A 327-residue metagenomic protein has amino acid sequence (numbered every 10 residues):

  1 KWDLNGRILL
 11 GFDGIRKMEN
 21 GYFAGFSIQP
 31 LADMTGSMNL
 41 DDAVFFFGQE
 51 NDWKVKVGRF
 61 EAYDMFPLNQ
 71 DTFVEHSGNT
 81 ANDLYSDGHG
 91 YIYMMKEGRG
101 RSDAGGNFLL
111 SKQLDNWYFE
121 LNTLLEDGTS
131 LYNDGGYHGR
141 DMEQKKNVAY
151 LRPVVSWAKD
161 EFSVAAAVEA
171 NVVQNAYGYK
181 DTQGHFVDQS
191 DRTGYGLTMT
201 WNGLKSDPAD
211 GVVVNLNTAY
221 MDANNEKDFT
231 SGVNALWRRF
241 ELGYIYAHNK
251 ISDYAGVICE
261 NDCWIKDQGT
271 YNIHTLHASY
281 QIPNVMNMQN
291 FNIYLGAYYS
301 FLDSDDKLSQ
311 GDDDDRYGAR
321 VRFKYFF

Functional and structural regions predicted by a protein language model:
K1, S27-Q29, G58-F60, E120-L124 (+6 more regions): Transmembrane beta-strands of outer-membrane beta-barrel proteins
K1-G128, N147, S156-D160: Outer membrane beta-barrel
N5-R7, M38-L40, D103, V148-Y150 (+4 more regions): Membrane-spanning beta-strands of outer-membrane beta-barrel proteins
K17-A24, D52, L110, N116 (+5 more regions): Short loop/turn motifs that connect adjacent beta-strands in outer-membrane beta-barrel proteins
T35-S37, F66-N69, T80, F119 (+6 more regions): Outer-membrane beta-barrel proteins
Y118-Y177: Loop-centered beta-sheet repeat module
R152-Q281: Detector for outer-membrane/organellar transmembrane beta-barrel domains, recognizing the amphipathic beta-strand
I282, D315-F327: Outer-membrane beta-barrel "beta-signal"
